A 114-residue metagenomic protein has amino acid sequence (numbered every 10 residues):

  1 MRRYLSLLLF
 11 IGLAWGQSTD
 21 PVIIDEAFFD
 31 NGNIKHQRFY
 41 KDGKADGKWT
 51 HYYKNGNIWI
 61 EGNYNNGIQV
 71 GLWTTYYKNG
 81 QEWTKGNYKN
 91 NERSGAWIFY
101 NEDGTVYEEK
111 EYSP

Functional and structural regions predicted by a protein language model:
Y4-L13: Sec-dependent N-terminal signal peptides
G12-P114: Glycine/tyrosine- and acidic-biased, solvent-exposed loop/turn segments at the edges of beta-strands
